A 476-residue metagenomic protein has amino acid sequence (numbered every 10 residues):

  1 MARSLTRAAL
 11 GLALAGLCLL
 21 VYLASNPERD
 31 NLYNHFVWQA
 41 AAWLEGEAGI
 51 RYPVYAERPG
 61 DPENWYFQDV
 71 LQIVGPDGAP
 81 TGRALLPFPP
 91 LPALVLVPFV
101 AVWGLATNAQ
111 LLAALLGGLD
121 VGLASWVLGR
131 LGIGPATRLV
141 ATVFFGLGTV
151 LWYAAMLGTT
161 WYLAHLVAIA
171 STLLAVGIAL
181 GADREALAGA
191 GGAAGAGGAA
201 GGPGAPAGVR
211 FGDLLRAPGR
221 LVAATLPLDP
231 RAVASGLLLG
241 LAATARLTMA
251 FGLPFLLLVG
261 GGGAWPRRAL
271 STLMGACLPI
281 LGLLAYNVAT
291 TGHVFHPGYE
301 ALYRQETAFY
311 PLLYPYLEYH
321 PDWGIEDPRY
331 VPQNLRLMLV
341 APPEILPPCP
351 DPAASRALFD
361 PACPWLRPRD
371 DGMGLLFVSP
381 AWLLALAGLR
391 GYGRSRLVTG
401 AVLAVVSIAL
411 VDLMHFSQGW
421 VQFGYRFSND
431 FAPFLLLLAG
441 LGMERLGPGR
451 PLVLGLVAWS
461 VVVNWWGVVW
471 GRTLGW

Functional and structural regions predicted by a protein language model:
M1-W476: Membrane-proximal envelope and lipid/glycan-remodeling enzymes
